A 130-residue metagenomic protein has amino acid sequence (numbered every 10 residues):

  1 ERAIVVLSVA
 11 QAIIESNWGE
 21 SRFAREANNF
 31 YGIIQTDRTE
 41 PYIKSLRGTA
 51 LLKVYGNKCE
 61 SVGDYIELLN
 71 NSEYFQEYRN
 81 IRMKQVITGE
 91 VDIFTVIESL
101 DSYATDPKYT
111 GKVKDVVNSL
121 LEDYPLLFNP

Functional and structural regions predicted by a protein language model:
E1-V9, I14-P130: Catalytic cores of secreted/periplasmic lytic hydrolases that degrade extracellular macromolecules
